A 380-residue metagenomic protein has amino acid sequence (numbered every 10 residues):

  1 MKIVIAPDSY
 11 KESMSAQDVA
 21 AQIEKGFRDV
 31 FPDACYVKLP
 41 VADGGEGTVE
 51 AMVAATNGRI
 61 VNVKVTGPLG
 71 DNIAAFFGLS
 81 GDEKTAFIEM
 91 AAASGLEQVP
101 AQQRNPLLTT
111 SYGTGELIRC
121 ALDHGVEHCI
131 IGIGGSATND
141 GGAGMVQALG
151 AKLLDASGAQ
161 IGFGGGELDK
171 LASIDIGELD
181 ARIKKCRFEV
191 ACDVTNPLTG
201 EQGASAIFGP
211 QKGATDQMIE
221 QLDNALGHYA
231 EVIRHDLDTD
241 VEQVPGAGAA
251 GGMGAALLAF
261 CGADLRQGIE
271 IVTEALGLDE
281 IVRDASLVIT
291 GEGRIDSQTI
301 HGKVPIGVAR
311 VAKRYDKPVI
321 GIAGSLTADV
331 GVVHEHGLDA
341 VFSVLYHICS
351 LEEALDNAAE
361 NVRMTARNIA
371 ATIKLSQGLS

Functional and structural regions predicted by a protein language model:
M1-I133, A137-S380: N-terminal loops that bind phosphate or other acidic moieties and the adjacent beta-alpha structural core
